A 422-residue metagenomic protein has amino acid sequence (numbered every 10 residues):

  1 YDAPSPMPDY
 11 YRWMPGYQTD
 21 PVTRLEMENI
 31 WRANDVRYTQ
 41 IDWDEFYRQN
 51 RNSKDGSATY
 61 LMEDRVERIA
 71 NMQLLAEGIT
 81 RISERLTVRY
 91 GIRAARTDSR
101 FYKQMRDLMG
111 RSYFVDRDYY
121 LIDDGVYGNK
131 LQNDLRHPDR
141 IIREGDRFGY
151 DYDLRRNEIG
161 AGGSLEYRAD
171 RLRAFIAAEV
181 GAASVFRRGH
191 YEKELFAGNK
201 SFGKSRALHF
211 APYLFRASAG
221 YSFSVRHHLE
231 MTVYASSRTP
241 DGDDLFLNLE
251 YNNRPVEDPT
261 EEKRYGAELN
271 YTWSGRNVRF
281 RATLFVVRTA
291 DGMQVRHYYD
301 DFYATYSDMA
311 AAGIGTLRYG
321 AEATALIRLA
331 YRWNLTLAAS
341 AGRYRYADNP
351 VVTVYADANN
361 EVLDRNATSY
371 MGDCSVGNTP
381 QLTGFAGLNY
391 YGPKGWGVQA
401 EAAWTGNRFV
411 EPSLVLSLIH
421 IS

Functional and structural regions predicted by a protein language model:
Y1, Y90-R96, I176-A182, M231-A235 (+4 more regions): Transmembrane beta-barrel strands of outer-membrane/channel proteins
Y1-S99, K103, R279-T283: Outer-membrane beta-barrel domain signature, strongest for Gram-negative TonB-dependent receptors and also present
A3-Y17, W43-N52, K103-R147, L195-K200 (+3 more regions): Surface-exposed loop/turn segments flanking beta-strands in extracellular/periplasmic regions
L61, R65, T87-S224, V351 (+2 more regions): Signature of Gram-negative outer-membrane beta-barrel scaffolds
R85-V88, R171-A174, R226-L229, N277-F280 (+2 more regions): Repeated loop/turn-to-beta-strand initiation elements of outer-membrane beta-barrel proteins
Q132, R136-I141, S184-F196, A207 (+5 more regions): Surface-exposed extracellular loop regions of Gram-negative outer-membrane beta-barrel proteins, predominantly
R168-R171, F285-R288, M309-L414: Gram-negative outer-membrane beta-barrel transporters
I419-I421: Conserved small/polar residues in nucleotide/adenosyl-binding loops
